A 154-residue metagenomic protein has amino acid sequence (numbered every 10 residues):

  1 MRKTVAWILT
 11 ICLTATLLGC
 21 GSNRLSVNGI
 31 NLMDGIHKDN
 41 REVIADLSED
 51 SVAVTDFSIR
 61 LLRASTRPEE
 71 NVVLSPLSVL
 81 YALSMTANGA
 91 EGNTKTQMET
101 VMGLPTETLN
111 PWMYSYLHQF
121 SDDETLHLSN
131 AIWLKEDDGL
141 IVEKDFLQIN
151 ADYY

Functional and structural regions predicted by a protein language model:
V5-L9, T16, C20-Y154: Extended, solvent-exposed regulatory segments
